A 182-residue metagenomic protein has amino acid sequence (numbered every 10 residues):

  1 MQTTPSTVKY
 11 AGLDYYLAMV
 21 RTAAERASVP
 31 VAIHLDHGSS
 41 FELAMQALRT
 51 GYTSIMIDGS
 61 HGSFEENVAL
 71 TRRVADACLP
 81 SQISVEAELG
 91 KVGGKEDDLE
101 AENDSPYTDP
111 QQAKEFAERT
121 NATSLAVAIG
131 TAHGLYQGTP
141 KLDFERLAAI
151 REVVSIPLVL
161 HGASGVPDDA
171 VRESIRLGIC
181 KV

Functional and structural regions predicted by a protein language model:
M1-Q2, S6, L13-P30, H37-I156 (+1 more regions): Alpha/beta enzyme core
A163-V166: Short acidic/histidine-rich active-site segments
